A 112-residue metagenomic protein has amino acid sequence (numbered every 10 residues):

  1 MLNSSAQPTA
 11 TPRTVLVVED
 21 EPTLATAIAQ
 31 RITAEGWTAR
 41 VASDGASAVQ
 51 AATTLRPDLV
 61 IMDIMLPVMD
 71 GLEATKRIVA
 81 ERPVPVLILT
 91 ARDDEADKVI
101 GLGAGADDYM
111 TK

Functional and structural regions predicted by a protein language model:
M1-K112: N-terminal/domain-start alpha-helical segments
